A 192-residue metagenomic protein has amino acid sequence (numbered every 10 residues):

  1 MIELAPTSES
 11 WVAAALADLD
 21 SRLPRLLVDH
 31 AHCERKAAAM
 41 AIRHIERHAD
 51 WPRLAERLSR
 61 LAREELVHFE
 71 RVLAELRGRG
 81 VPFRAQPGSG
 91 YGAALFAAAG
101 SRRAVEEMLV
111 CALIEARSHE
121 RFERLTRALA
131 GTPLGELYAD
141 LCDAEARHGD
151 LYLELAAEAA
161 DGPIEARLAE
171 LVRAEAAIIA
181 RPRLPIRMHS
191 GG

Functional and structural regions predicted by a protein language model:
M1-G192: Non-heme di-metal
